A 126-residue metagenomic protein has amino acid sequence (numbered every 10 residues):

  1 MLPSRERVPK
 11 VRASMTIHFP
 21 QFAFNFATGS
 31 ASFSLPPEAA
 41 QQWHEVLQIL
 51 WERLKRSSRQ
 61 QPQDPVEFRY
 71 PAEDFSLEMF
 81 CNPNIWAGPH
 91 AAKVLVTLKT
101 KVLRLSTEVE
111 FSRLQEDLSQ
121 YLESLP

Functional and structural regions predicted by a protein language model:
M1-P126: Positively charged, low-complexity terminal tracts and the immediately adjacent first secondary-structure elements
